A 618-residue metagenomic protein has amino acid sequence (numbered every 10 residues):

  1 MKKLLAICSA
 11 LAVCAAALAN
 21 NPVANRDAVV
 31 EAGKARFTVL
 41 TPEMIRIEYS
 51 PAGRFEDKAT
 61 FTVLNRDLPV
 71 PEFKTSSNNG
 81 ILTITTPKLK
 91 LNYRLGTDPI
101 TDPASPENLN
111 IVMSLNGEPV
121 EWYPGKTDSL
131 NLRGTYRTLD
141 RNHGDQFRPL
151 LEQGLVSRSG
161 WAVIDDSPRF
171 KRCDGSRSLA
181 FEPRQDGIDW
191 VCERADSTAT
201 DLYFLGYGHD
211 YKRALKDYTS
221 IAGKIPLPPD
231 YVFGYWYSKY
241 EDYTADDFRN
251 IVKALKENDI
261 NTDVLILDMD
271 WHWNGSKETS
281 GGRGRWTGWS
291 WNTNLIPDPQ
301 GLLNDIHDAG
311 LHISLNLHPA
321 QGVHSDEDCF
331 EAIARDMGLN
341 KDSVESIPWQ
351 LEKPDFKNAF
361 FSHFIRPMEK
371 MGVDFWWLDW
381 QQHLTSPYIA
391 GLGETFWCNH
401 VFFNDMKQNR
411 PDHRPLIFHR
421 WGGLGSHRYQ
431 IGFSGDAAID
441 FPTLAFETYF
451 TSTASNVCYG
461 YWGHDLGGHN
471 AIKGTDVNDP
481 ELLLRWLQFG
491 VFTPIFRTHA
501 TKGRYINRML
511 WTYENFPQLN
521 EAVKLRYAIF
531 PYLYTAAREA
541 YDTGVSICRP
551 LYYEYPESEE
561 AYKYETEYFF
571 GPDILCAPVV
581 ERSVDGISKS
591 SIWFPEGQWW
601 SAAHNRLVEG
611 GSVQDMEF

Functional and structural regions predicted by a protein language model:
M1-N21: Bacterial Sec-dependent N-terminal signal peptides
A28-E31, V39, D259, D305 (+5 more regions): Carbohydrate-binding surfaces of carbohydrate-active enzymes
P42-G80: A low-complexity, Ser/Thr/Gly/Pro-enriched, surface-exposed linker/loop concept that marks segments flanking
A52, L89, D98, W161 (+13 more regions): Short, glycine-/Ser/Thr-/acidic-enriched flexible segments
S77-P229, K239-Y240, A245, V252-E257 (+1 more regions): Catalytic and substrate-binding clefts that recognize carbohydrates or anionic sugar/phosphate headgroups
K88, G154, L255, I306 (+4 more regions): Conserved, mostly hydrophobic/aromatic
S114, W122, N261-L519, E554-P556 (+2 more regions): Aromatic- and carboxylate-enriched substrate-binding clefts and catalytic-loop regions of carbohydrate-active enzymes
G144-D145, K171, P228, S238-S280 (+2 more regions): A conserved hydrophobic secondary-structure block that centers on an alpha-helix together with its immediately flanking
